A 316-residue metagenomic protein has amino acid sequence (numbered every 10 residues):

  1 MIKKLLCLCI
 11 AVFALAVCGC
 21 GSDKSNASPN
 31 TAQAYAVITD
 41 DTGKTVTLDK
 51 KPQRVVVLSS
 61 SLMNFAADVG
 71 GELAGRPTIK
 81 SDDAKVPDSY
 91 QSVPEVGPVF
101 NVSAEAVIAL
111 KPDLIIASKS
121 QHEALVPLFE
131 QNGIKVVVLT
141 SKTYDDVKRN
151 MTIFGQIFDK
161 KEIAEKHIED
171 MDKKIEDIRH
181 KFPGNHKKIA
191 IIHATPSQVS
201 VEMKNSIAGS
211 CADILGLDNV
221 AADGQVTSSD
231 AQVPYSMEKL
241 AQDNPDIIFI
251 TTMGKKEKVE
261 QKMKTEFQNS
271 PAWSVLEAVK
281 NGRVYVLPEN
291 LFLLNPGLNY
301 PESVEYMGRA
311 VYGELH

Functional and structural regions predicted by a protein language model:
I2-L6, G19-S61, E162-I192, T252 (+1 more regions): Bacterial Sec-exported substrate-binding components of ABC uptake systems
L8-A16: Bacterial N-terminal signal peptides
S60-L110, L114-K119, L217-V220: A short, structured surface patch at a secondary-structure boundary
K80-D82, V201-A231: Alpha-helical, coiled-coil/dimerization segments enriched in small aliphatic residues
V86-S89, Q121-I153, I157, Y285: Flexible loop/hinge segments that line or gate small-molecule binding clefts
V96, A104-A117, I134, S236-I250: Proline-aspartate-enriched helix->loop->beta-strand connector
A124, T140-I153, A190-C211, K256: Extracytoplasmic ligand-binding site segments that recognize negatively charged/polar headgroups
R149, Q156, E165, I247 (+1 more regions): Structured C-terminal subdomain patch of bacterial secreted/periplasmic proteins
